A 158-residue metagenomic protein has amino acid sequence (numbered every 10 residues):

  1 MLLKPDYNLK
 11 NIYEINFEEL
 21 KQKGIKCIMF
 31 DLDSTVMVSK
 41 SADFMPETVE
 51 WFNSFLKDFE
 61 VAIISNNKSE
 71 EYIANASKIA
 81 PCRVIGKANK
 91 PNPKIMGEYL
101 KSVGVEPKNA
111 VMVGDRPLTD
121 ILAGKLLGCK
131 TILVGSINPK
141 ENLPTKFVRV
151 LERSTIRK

Functional and structural regions predicted by a protein language model:
L2-F30, M37, S41-A42, T48-E60 (+3 more regions): Asp-based, Mg2+/Mn2+-dependent phosphohydrolase catalytic module
